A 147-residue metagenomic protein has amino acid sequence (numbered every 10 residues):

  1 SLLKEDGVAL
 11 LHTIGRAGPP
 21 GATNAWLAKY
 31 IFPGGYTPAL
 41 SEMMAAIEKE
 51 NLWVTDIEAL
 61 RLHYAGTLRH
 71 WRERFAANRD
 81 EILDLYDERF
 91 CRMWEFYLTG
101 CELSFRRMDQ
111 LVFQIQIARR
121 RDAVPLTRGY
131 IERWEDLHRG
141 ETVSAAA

Functional and structural regions predicted by a protein language model:
L2-L3: A generic alpha-to-beta junction signature in SAM-dependent methyltransferases
D6-I14: Conserved beta-strand signature within the Rossmann-like core of class I S-adenosyl-L-methionine
I14-P125, R139: Substrate-binding/catalytic lobe of Class I Rossmann-like enzymes that use SAM or dcSAM, i.e., the mid-to-C-terminal
G129-A147: Short, cationic low-complexity segments
